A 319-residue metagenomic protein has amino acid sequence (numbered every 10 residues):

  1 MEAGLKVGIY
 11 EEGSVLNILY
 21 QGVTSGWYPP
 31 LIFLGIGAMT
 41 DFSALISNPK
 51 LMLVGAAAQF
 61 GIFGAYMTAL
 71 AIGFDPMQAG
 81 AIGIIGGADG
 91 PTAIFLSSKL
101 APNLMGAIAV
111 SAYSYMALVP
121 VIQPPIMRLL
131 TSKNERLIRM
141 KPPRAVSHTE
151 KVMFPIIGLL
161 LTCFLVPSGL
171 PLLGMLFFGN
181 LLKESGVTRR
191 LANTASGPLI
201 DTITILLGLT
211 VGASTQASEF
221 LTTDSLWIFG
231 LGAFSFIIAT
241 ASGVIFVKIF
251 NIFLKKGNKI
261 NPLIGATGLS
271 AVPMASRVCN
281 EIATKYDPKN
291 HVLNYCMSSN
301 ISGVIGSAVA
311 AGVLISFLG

Functional and structural regions predicted by a protein language model:
E2-N17, L34-I46, T68-M77, S218: Transmembrane alpha-helix boundary signature
Q21, S25-G26, I32-T40, L53-G64 (+4 more regions): Alpha-helical membrane segments and immediately flanking helix-loop junctions that form or couple to the substrate/ion
G35-S47, Q123-R128, L181-N193, G243-I252: C-terminal ends of transmembrane helices
A44-Y66, S218-V244, C296-N300: Entry/N-cap segments of selected transmembrane alpha helices and their immediately preceding amphipathic helices
M67-P76, I108-R136, S242-K256, S302-G319: Juxtamembrane and boundary regions of transmembrane helices in multi-pass small-molecule transporters and channels
N103-V121, F229-A239, L263-T267: Alpha-helical transmembrane segments
S111-V187: Membrane-embedded hairpin module used as a gating/binding unit in multi-pass transport and secretion proteins
T162-V247: Transmembrane helical segments that form the transport core of multi-pass membrane transport proteins
